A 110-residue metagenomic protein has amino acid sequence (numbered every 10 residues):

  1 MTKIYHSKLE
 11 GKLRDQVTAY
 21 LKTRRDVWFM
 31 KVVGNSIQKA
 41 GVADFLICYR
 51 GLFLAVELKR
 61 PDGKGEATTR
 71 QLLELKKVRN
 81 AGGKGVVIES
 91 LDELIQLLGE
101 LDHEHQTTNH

Functional and structural regions predicted by a protein language model:
M1-H110: Catalytic phosphate/metal-binding cores of nucleic-acid and nucleotide-processing enzymes, i.e., regions that mediate
